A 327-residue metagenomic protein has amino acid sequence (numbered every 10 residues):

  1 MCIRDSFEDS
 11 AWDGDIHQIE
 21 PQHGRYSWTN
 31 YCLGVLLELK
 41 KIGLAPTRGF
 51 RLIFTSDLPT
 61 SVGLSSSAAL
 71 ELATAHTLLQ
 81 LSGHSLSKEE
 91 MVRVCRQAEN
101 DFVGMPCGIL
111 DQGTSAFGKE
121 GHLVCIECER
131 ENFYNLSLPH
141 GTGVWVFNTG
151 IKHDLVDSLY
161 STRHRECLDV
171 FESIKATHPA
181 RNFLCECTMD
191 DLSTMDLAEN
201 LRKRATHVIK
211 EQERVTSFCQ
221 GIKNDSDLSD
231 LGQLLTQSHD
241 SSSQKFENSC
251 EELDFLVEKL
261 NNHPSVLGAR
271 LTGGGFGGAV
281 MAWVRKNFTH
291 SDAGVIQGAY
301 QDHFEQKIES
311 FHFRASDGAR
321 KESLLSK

Functional and structural regions predicted by a protein language model:
M1-L64, A68, L72-K88, F102 (+6 more regions): ATP-binding N-lobe of GHMP and related small-molecule kinases
R4-Y26, C125-G268, W283-K327: C-terminal nucleotide
L33, A68, L72, H76 (+5 more regions): Residues on a specific face of well-ordered alpha-helices
L37, R93-R96, T114-S115, E172 (+2 more regions): Generic alpha-helical structural context detector
S65-L70, S87, M105, S115-G118 (+4 more regions): Short, contiguous, pocket-lining structural segments that sit at or immediately flank catalytic/ligand-binding sites
C107-G108, E251: Short coil/turn segments at secondary-structure boundaries
G277-M281: N-terminal pre-core extensions flanking Radical SAM catalytic domains
